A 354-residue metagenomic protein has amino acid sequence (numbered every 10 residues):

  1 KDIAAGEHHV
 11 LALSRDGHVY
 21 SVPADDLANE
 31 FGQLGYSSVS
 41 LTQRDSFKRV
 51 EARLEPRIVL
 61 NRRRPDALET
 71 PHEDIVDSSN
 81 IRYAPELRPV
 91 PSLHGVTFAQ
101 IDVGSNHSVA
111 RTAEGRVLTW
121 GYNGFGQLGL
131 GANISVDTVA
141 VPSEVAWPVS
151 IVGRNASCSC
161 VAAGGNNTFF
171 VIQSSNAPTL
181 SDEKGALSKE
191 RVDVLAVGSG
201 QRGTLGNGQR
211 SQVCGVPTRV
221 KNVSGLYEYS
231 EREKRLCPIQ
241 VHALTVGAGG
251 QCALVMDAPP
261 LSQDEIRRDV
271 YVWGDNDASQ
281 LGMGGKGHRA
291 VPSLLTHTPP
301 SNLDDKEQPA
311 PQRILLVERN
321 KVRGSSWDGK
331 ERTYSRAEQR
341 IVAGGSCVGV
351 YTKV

Functional and structural regions predicted by a protein language model:
K1, E7-H8, P85-L87, T97-F98 (+5 more regions): Signature of short aromatic-glycine-proline-rich micro-motifs recurring in repeat-based ectodomains
K1-G165, S174-D182: Fungal eukaryote-biased detector of long internal structured cores
H9-A12, S21, H107-A110, T119 (+5 more regions): Conserved core positions of repeat-based scaffolds
G17, P85, G115, A140 (+4 more regions): Repetitive beta-architecture junctions, highlighting loop-to-beta-strand starts across blade-like repeats
Y20-P23, W120-G121, G129, V194-V197 (+3 more regions): WD40-repeat beta-propellers
L93-V96, Q100, S150-N155, L226-P238 (+2 more regions): Short glycine-/Asp-/Thr-/Trp-enriched loop segments that recur within the blades of beta-propeller repeat domains
A162-E190, S199-G203, K221-Q280, G285-G287 (+2 more regions): Loop/turn-rich, solvent-exposed surfaces of beta-rich toroidal or solenoidal domains
V255, D275-L294, P299-L303, D328-V354: Blade-level signature of beta-propeller repeat domains, shared across WD40, Kelch, NHL, RCC1 and BNR/Asp-box propellers
